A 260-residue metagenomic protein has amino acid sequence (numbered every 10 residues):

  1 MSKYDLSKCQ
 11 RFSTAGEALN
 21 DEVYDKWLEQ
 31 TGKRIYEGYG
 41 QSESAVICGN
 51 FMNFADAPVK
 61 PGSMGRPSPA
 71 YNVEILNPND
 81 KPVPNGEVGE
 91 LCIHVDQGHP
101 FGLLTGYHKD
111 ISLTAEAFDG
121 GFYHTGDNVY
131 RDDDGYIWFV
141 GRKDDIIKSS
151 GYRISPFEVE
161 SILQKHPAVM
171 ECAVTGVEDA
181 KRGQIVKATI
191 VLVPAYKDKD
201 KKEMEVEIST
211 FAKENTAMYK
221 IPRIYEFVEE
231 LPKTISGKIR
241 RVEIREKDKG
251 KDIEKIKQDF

Functional and structural regions predicted by a protein language model:
M1-P58, N72, P82: Gly/Ser/Thr-rich phosphate-binding loop
K8, G32, A70, A168-E171 (+3 more regions): Glycine-centered tight turns that cap/initiate beta-strands
G16, G40, G65, D127 (+1 more regions): Active-site glycine-centered loops adjacent to acidic/histidine catalytic or metal-binding residues that shape
A18, N50-F51, A57-K109, E116-A117: Adenylate-forming AMP-binding core of the ANL superfamily, especially NRPS adenylation
Y36-E43, S63-P67, T175-E178: Beta-strand->loop->alpha-helix junctions that form or flank phosphate-binding loops in nucleotide-handling enzymes
V73, N79, V95, H99-P100 (+4 more regions): AMP-binding/adenylate-forming catalytic core of the ANL superfamily
I190, K238-F260: Phosphopantetheine-dependent thiolation modules in NRPS/PKS and related acyl-activating systems
E214-K238, K255-F260: AMP-binding/adenylate-forming catalytic domain of the ANL superfamily
